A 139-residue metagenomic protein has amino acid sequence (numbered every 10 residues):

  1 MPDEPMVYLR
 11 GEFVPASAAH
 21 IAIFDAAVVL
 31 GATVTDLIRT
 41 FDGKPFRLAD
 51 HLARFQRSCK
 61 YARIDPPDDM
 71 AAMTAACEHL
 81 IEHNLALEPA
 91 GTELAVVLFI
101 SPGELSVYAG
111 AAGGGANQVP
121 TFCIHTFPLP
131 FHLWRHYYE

Functional and structural regions predicted by a protein language model:
M1-E139: Conserved alpha/beta cores of soluble small-molecule-handling proteins
